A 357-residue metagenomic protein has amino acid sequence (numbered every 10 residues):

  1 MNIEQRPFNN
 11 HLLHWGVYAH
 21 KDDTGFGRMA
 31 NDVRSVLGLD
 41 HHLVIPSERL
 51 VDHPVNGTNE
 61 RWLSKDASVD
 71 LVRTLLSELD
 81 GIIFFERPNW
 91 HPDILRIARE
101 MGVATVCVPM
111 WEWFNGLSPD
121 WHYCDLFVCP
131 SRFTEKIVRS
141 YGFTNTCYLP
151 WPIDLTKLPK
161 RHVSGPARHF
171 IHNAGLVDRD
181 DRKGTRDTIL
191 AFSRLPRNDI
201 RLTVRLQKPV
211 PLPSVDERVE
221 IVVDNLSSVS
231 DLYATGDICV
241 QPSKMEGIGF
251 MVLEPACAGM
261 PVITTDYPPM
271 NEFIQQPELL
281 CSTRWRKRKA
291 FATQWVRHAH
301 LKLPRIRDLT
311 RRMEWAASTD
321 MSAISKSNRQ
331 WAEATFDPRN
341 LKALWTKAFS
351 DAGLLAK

Functional and structural regions predicted by a protein language model:
M29, L155, S164-L226: Conserved catalytic-core segment of nucleotide-activated headgroup transferases in glycan assembly
R49-L50, Y148-P159, P209, R286: Short beta-strand->alpha-helix junction loop in the catalytic core of nucleotide-activated group-transfer enzymes
H53-I137, Y141: Extended catalytic core of nucleotide-activated donor transferases of GT-like folds
G116-S118, S140, P150-R168: Acidic anion/phosphate-binding donor-loop and adjacent secondary structure in glycosyltransferase catalytic cores
L226, D231-G236: Short alpha-helical donor nucleotide-sugar binding micro-motif in glycosyltransferases
K244: Aromatic "clamp/platform" in nucleotide-sugar-dependent glycosyltransferases that forms part of the donor/acceptor
V252, P261-T264, N271, E278-S282: Short hydrophobic beta-strand element within catalytic cores of glycosyltransferases and related nucleotide-activated
L301-L309, A317-F349: A charged, aromatic-enriched C-terminal amphipathic alpha-helix characteristic of glycosyltransferases across folds
